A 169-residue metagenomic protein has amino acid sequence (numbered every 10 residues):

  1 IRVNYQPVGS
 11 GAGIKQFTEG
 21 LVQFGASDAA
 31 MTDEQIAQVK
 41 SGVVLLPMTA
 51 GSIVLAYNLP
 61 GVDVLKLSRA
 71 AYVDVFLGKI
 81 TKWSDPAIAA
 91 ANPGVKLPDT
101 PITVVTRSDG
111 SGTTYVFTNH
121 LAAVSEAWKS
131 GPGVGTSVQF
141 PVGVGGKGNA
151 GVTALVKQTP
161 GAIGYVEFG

Functional and structural regions predicted by a protein language model:
I1-G169: Flexible loop/hinge segments at secondary-structure junctions
